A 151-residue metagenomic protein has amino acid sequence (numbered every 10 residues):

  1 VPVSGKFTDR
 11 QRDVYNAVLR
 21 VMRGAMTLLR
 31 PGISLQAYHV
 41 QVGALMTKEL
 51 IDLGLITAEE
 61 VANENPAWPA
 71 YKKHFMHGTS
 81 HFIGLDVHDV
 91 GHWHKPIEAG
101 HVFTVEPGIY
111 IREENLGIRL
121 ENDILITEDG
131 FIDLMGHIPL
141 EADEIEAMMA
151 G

Functional and structural regions predicted by a protein language model:
V1-G151: Active-site neighborhoods and metal-handling regions in enzymes and metal-associated proteins
